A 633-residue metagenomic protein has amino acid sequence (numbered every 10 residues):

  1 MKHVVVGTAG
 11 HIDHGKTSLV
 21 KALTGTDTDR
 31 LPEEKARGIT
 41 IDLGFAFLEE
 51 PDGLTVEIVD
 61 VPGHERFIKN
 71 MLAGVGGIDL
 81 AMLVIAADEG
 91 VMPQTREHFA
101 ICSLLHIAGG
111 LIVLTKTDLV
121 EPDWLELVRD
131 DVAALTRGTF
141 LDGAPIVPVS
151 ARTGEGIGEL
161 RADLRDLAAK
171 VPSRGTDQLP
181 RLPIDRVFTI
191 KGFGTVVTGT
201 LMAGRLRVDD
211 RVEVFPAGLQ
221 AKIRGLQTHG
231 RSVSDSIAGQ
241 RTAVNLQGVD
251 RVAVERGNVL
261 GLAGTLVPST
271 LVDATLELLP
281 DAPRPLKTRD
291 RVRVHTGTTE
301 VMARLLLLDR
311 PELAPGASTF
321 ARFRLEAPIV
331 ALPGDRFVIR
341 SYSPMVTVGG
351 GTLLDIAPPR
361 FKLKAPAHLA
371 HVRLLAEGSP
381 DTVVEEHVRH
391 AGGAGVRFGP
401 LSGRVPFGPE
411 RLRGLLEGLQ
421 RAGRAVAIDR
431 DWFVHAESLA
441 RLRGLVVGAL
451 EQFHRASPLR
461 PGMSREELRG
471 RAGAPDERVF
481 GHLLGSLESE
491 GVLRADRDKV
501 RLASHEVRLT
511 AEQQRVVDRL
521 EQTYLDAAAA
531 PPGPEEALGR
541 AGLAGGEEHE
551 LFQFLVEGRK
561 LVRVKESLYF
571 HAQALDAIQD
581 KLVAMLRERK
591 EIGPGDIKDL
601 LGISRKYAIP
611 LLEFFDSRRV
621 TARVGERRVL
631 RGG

Functional and structural regions predicted by a protein language model:
M1-V61, E65: Conserved G1/Walker A P-loop phosphate-binding module
I12, I39-I41, F47-D52, A73-G77 (+2 more regions): Conserved catalytic network of the ASCE P-loop NTPase/AAA+ motor domain
T55, V61-R66, V75-L127, A537: Conserved Switch II/interswitch segment of TRAFAC-class P-loop GTPases
H64-E65, D88-M92, I107, K116-E121 (+7 more regions): Conserved nucleotide-binding/hydrolysis micro-motifs of P-loop NTPases
A86-A87, A108-L127, V147-E155, Q247 (+4 more regions): G-domain G4 guanine-recognition motif of GTPases
T117, A134-A282: Conserved catalytic-core segments of large NTP-driven translation/proteostasis enzymes
V120-W124, A134, V249-R563, H571-A622 (+1 more regions): C-terminal effector modules of nucleic-acid-centric enzymes and ribosome-associated factors
